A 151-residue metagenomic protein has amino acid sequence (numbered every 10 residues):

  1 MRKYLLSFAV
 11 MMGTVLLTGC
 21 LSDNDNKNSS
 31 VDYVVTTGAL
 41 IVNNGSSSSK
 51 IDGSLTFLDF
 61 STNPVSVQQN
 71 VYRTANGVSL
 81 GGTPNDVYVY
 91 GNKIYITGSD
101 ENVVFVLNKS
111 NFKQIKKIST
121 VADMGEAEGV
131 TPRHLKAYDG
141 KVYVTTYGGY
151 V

Functional and structural regions predicted by a protein language model:
M1-L40: Bacterial Sec-dependent N-terminal signal peptides
S29-S61: An edge-strand/N-cap motif at the start of beta-rich repeat modules
T37, I41-K50, I96-D100, Y143-G148: Conserved beta-strand positions in repeat-built beta-propeller and related beta-rich domains
S49-F57, V103-V106, Y150-V151: Structural motif
I51, Y90-G91, D100, N108 (+2 more regions): Short loop/turn segments that connect beta-strands within the blades of beta-propeller domains, predominantly WD40
F60-N63, N108-F112: Short loop/turn segments that connect beta-strands within beta-propeller blades
P64-S79, K113-E126: A short beta-strand motif characteristic of beta-propeller blades
V78-Y90, D123-Y138: Beta-rich, blade/repeat-based domains predominating in secreted/periplasmic proteins but also intracellular
